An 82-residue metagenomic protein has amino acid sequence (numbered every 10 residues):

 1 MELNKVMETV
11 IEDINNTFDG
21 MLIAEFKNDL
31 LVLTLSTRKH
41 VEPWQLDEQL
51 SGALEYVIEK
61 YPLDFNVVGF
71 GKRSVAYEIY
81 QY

Functional and structural regions predicted by a protein language model:
M1-V32: An N-terminal amphipathic alpha-helical segment
N16-D19, L63, Q81: Broad hydrophobic/π-residue packing in well-ordered secondary structure
E25-S74: Acidic, low-complexity, intrinsically disordered interaction modules
V75-Y82: Short, low-order "capping/linker" segments at domain edges
